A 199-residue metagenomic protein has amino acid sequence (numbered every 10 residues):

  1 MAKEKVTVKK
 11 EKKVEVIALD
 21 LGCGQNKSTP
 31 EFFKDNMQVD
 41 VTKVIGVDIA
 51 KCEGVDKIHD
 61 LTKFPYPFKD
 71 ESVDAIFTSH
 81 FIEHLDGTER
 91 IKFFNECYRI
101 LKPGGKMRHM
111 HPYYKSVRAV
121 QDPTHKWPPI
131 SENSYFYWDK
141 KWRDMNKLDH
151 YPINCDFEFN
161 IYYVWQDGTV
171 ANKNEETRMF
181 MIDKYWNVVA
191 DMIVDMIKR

Functional and structural regions predicted by a protein language model:
M1, K34-Q38, K147: Short, flexible coil/linker elements and helix-boundary hinge sites characteristic of intrinsically disordered
M1-E15: Acidic, proline-/serine-/threonine-rich low-complexity intrinsically disordered repeat tracts
E11-K13, D48, W165-T169: N-terminal start-of-chain detector that recognizes signal peptides and the immediate post-cleavage beginning
K13, V39, V188-V189: A generic fold-level signal
V16-Y114: Conserved SAM-binding loop
E89-K92, E96, K102, K106-R199: S-adenosyl-L-methionine-dependent methyltransferase catalytic module, highlighting the catalytic core
